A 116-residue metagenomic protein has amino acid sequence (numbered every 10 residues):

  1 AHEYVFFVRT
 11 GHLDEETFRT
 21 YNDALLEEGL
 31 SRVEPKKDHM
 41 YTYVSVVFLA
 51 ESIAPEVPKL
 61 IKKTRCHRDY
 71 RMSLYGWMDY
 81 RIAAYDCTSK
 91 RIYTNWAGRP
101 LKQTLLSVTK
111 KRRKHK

Functional and structural regions predicted by a protein language model:
A1-L26: A glycine-rich, hydrophobic loop/mini-helix early in the fold
H2-Y4, Y41-V44, Y80: Short, surface-exposed beta-edge/turn micro-motifs
E16, A54-K59, Y93-T94: Switch/connector loops and helix/strand junctions flanking conserved nucleotide-binding motifs in nucleotide-processing
R19-L25, P58-R65: "Short basic amphipathic alpha-helical interaction patches in structured regions
E27-K36: A short, acidic, amphipathic alpha-helical segment used as a generic capping/interface helix at domain edges
K36-K62, D86: Nucleic-acid nuclease catalytic cores
K62-K116: Charged, structured surface patches that assemble and position nucleic-acid processing machinery
